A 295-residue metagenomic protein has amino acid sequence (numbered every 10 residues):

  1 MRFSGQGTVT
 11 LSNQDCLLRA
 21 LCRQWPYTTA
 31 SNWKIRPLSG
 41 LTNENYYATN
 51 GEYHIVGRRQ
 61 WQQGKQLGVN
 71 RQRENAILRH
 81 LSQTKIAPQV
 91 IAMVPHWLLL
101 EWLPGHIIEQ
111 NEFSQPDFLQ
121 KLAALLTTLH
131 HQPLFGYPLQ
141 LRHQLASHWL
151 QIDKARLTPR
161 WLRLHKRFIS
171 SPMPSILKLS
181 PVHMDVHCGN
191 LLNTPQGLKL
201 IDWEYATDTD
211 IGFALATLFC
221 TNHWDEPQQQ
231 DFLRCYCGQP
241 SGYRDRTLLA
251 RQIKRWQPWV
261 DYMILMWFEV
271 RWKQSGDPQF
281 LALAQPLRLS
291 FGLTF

Functional and structural regions predicted by a protein language model:
G5, P159, M266-F295: ATP/Mg2+ or Mg2+-diphosphate-binding catalytic cores that bind nucleotide phosphates or diphosphates via glycine-rich
S12-T29, L134-M184, T194, D245 (+1 more regions): An alpha-helical support segment within catalytic cores of ATP-dependent transferases
W25, L126-L134, P172, N222 (+4 more regions): A general structural signal marking secondary-structure boundaries and capping sites
T28-R36: Conserved N-terminal boundary motif of the eukaryotic protein kinase catalytic domain
R36-P138: ATP-binding pocket architecture of kinase catalytic cores
L41-G51, I55-G57, I169-F213, P227: Active-site acidic catalytic loop and adjacent metal/ATP-binding pocket of ATP-dependent phosphoryl transfer enzymes
R71, R251, R255-W259: Start-of-helix signal in alpha-solenoid helical-repeat scaffolds, especially tetratricopeptide repeats
G212-Y243, P258-S275, S290: Active-site activation/catalytic loop segments of kinase-like enzymes and analogous catalytic loops in related
